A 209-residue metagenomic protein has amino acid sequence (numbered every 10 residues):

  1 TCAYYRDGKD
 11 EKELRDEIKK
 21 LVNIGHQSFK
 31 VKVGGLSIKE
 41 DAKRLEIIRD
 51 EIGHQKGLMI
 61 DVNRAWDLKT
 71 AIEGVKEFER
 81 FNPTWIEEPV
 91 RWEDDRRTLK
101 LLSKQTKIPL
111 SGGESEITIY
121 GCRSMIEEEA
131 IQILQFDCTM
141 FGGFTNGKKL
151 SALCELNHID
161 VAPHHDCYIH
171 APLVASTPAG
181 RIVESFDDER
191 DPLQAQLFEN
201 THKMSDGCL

Functional and structural regions predicted by a protein language model:
T1, Q135, E184-S185: Structural signal for conserved beta-strand scaffold positions within catalytic alpha/beta enzyme cores
T1-K20, I38, A42: Active-site beta->alpha loop and helix N-cap motifs at the rims of alpha/beta catalytic domains
Y5-E11, H54, W92-T98, E184 (+1 more regions): Short, charged helix-to-loop "capping" segments that act as catalytic/coupling loops
G8-K9, W66-D67, G142, I169-A171: Flexible loop/turn segments at secondary-structure boundaries
E17-K32: Catalytic domains of carbohydrate-active enzymes, especially glycoside hydrolases
V31-H164: Catalytic core of soluble alpha/beta enzymes
A162-L209: Flexible C-terminal active-site loop/helix
